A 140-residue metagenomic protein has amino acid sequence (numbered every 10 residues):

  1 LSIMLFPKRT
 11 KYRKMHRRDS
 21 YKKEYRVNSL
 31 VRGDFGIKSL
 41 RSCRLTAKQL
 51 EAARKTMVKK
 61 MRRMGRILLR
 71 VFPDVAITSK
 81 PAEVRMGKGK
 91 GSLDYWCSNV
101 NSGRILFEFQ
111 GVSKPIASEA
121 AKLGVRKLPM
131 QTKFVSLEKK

Functional and structural regions predicted by a protein language model:
L1-K140: Ribosome-associated RNA-binding proteins
